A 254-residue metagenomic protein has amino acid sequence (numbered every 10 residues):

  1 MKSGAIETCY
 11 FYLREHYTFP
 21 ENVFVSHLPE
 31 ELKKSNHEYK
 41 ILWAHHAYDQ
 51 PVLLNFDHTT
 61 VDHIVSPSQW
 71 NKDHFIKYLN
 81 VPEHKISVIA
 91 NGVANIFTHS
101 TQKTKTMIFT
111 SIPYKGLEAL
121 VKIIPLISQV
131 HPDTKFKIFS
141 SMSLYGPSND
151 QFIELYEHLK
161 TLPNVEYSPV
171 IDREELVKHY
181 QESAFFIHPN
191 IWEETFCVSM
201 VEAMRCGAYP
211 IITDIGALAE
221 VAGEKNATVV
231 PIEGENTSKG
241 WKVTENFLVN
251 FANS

Functional and structural regions predicted by a protein language model:
Y10-F75, N80: Extended catalytic core of nucleotide-activated donor transferases of GT-like folds
N71, V88-F97, M142-Y145: Short beta-strand->alpha-helix junction loop in the catalytic core of nucleotide-activated group-transfer enzymes
S100-K115, V121-I124, K137: Conserved donor-binding/catalytic core segment of Leloir-type glycosyltransferases
E118, V177, M200-R205, A219-E220: Short alpha-helical segment that forms part of, or immediately flanks, the ligand-binding pocket in carbohydrate-active
K135-I153: Glycosyltransferase donor-sugar binding loop
N149-E174: Nucleotide-activated donor-binding/catalytic signature segment of Leloir-type glycosyltransferases, i.e., the conserved
Q181-T195, A208: Acidic donor-binding loop of glycosyltransferase active sites
Y209-I212, A219, V229: Short hydrophobic beta-strand element within catalytic cores of glycosyltransferases and related nucleotide-activated
